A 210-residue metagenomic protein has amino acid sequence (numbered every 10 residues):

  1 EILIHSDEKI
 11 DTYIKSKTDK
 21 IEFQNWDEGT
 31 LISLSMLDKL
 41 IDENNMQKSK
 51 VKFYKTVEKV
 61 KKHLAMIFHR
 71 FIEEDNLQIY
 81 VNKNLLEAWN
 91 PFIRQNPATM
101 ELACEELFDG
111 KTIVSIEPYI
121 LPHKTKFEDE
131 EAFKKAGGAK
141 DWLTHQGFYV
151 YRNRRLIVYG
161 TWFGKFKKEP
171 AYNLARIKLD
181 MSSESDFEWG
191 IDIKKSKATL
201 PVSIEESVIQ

Functional and structural regions predicted by a protein language model:
E1, M36, I41-E43, A88-N90 (+2 more regions): Short helix/loop capping segments that flank catalytic or ligand/cofactor-binding pockets
E1-K83: GHKL-type ATPase core
I2-D7, I14-K15, L85-T99, I157-F163: Short amphipathic beta-strand/extended segments with alternating polar/hydrophobic composition
S35, N45-M46, P91-Q95, E169 (+1 more regions): An exposure/low-complexity boundary signal
T56, A98-Q210: Charged regulatory segments coupled to nucleotide-binding catalytic modules in large multidomain enzymes
A65, H69-G110: Accessory nucleic acid-recognition modules appended to NTPase machines
